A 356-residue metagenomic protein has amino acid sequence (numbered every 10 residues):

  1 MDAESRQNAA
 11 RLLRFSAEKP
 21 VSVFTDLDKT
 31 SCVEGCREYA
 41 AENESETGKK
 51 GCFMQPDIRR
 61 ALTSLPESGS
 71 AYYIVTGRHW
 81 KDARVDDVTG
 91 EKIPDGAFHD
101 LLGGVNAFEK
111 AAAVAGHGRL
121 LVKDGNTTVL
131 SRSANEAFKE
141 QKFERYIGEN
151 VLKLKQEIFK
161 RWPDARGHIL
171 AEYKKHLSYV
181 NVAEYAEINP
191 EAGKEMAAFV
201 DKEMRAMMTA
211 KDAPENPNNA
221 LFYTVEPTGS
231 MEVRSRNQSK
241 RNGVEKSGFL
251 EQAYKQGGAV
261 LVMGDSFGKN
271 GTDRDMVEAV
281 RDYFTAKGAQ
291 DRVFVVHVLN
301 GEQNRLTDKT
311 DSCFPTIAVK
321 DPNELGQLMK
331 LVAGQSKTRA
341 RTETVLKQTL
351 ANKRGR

Functional and structural regions predicted by a protein language model:
M1-K50, D57, V88-I93, T344-R356: Non-catalytic pre-domain segments flanking phosphatase-related domains
F15-F24, P56-S70, V280-F284: A short, Lys/Arg-enriched amphipathic alpha-helix followed by its capping loop at the start of a domain
K19, Q55, K240-R356: Mg2+-dependent phosphoryl-transfer enzymes with acidic/Ser/Thr/Gly-rich catalytic loops
V23-C36, V114-L120, D124, E172-Y185 (+2 more regions): Short loop/turn segments at strand-loop or loop-helix junctions that form parts of catalytic or ligand-binding pockets
F53-L170: Active-site phosphate-binding/coordination module
K123-A137, A186, S239-R241, D311-F314 (+1 more regions): Short, surface-exposed amphipathic charged segments that create phosphate/polyanion-binding patches used for binding
L154-V293: Conserved acidic, metal-coordinating active-site core of Asp-based, Mg2+-dependent phosphoryl-transfer enzymes
